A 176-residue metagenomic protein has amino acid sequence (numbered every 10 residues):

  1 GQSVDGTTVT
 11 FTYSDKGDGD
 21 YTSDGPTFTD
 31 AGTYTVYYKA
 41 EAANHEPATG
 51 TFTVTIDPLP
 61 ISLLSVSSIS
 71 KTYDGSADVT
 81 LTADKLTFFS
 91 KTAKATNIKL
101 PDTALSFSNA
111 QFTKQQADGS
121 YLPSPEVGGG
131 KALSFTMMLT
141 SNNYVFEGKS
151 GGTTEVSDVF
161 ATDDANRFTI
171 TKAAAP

Functional and structural regions predicted by a protein language model:
G1-P176: Short loop/turn motifs that initiate or flank beta-strands
